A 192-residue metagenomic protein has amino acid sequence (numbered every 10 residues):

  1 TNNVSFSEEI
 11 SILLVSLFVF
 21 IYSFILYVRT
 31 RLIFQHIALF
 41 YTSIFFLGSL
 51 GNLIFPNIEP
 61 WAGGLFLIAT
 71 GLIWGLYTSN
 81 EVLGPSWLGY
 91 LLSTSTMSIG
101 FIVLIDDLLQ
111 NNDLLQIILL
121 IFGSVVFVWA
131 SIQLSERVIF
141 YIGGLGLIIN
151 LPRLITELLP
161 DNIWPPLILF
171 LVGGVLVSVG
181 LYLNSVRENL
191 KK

Functional and structural regions predicted by a protein language model:
T1, S11-I12, S23-G48, I58-D106 (+5 more regions): Cytoplasm-facing juxtamembrane segments at the starts of transmembrane helices in multi-pass membrane proteins
N2, F6, F18-V19, V125 (+2 more regions): Short, flexible domain-boundary/linker segments around small modular repeats
N2-F6, L50-I58, D107-N111, L159-P160: Helix-coil boundary and interhelical linker segments in multi-pass alpha-helical membrane proteins
L14-S16, I118-L119: Short helix-capping and inter-helix turn/linker motifs at the boundaries of alpha-helical repeat units
V15, V19-I21, F66-L72, G173-G180: Hydrophobic cores of alpha-helical transmembrane segments in multi-pass inner/ER membrane proteins, independent
I118-F122, P166-L183: Small-residue-rich transmembrane alpha-helices that serve as helix-helix interface/gating elements in multipass
I148-L158: Short, membrane-exposed interhelical loops at transmembrane-helix boundaries
N184-K192: Membrane-interfacial segments at transmembrane helix termini in multi-pass membrane proteins
